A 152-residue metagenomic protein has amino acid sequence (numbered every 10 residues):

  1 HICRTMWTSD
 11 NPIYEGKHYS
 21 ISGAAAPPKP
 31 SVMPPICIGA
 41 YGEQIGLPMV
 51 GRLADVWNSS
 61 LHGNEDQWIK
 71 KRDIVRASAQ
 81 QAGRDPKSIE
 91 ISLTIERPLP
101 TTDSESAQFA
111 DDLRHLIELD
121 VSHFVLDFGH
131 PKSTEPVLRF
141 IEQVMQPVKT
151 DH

Functional and structural regions predicted by a protein language model:
H1-H152: Active-site-adjacent structural elements that line small-molecule/cofactor binding pockets in enzymes
